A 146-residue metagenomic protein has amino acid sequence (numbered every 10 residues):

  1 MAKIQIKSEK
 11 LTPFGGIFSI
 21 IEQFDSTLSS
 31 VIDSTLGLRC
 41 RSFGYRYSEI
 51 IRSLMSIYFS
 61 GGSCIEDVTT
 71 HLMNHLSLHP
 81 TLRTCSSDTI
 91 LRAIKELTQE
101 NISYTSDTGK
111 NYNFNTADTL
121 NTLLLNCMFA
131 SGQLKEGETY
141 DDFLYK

Functional and structural regions predicted by a protein language model:
M1-K146: Dynamic "connector" segments at or just before major functional cores
